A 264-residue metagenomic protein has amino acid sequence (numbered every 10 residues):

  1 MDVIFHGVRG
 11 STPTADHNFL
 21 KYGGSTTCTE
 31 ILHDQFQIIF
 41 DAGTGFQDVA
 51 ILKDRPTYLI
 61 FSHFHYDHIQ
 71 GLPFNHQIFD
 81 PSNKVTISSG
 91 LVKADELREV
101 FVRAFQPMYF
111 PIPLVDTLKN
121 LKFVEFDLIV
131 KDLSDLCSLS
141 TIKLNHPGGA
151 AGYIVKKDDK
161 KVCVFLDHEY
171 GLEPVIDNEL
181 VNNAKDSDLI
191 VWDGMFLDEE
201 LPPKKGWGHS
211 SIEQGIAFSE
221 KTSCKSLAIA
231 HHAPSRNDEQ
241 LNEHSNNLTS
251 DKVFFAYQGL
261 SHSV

Functional and structural regions predicted by a protein language model:
M1-C163, P174, L180-V181, L241-V264: Binuclear metal-dependent hydrolase catalytic cores
F40, S62, V164-D167, W192-D193 (+1 more regions): Active-site flanking residues adjacent to catalytic metal/cofactor-binding acidic residues
G45, H65, N145, E169 (+2 more regions): Catalytic metal-binding/acid-base residues of hydrolase active sites
L172-G259: Cap/insert and terminal regions of metallo-dependent hydrolase folds
